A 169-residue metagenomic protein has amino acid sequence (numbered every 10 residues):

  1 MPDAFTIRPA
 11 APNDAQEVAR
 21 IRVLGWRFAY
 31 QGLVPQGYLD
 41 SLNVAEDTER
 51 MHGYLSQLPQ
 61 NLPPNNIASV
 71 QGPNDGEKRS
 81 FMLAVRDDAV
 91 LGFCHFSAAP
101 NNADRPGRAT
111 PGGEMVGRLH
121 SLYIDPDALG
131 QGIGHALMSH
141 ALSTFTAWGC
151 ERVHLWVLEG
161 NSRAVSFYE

Functional and structural regions predicted by a protein language model:
M1-P2: Basic/polar N-terminal segments that are highly enriched at the extreme N-terminus, encompassing both cleavable
F5, P9-P12, A19-D127, H135-H140 (+2 more regions): Acetyl-CoA-dependent GNAT
P12-A15, N161-S162: Alpha-helix N-cap/helix-start and coil->helix boundary motif
D125-D127, Q131, E159-G160: Active-site acidic-Proline motif in GNAT/NAT acetyltransferases
E151: Short acidic/polar active-site loop segments enriched in Thr and Asp
L155-V165: Conserved beta-strand-loop-alpha-helix junction that forms the acyl-donor binding cleft
Y168-E169: Conserved active-site tyrosine of GNAT-family acetyltransferases
